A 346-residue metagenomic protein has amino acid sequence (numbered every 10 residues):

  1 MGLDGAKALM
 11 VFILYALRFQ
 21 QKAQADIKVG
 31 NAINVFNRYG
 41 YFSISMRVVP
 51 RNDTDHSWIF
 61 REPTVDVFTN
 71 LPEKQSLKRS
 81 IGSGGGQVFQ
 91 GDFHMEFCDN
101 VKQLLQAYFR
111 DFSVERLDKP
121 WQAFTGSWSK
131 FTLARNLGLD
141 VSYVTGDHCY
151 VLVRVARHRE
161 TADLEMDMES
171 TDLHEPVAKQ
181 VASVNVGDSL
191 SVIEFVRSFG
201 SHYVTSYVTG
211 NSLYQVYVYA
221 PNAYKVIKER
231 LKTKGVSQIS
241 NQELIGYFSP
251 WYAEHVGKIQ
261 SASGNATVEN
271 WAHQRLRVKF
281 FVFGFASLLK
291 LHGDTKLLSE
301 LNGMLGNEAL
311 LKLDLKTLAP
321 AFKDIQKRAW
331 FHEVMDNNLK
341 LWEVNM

Functional and structural regions predicted by a protein language model:
D4-A25: Cleavable N-terminal signal peptides of Sec/SRP-targeted secreted and luminal proteins
R18-M346: Membrane-permeabilization and membrane-interfacing ectodomains
